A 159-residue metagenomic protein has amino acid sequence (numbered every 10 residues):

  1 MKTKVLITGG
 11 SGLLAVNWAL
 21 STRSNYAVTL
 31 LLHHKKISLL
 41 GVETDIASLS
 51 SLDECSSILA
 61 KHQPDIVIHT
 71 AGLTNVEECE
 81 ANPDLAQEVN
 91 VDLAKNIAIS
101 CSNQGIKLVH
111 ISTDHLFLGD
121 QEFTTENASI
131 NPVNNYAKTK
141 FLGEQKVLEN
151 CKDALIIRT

Functional and structural regions predicted by a protein language model:
T3-N25: N-terminal Rossmann NAD(P)H-binding glycine-rich loop of SDR-like oxidoreductase domains
T8, L31, T70-A71, L108-T113 (+2 more regions): SDR active-site strand-loop-helix element
R23, H34-E43, V147-E149: Short loop/helix-cap segments at secondary-structure boundaries that form the rim of catalytic
L30-I37, S48-L49: N-terminal Rossmann-fold cofactor-binding loop
A47-V89: NAD(P)H-binding glycine-rich loop region in Rossmannoid oxidoreductase-like domains and their noncatalytic homologs
I66-V67, A81-V109, K146: NAD(P)-cofactor binding segment of oxidoreductase domains
K95-N131: Conserved Rossmann-fold NAD(P)-dependent oxidoreductase catalytic core, especially the SDR/UDP-sugar
N131-L155: Active-site Tyr-X1-5-Lys
